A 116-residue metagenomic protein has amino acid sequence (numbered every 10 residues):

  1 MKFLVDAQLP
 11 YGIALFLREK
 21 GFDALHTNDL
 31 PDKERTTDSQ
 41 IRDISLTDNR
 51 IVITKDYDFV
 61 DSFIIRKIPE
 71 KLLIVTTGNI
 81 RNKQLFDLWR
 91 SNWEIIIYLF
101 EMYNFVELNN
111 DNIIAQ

Functional and structural regions predicted by a protein language model:
K2-I13, W93, N109-Q116: Metal-dependent nucleic-acid phosphoesterase active-site entry motif
F3-D48: N-terminal first-folded block
F16-L17, I64-R66, F86: Short amphipathic alpha-helical segments
R42-I44, P69-L73: Short, hinge-like loop/turn segments at secondary-structure boundaries
S45-F63: Acidic, metal-binding active-site segment of PIN/NYN-like and related structure-specific nucleases
L72-N112: C-terminal structural segments of small proteins and small subunits
